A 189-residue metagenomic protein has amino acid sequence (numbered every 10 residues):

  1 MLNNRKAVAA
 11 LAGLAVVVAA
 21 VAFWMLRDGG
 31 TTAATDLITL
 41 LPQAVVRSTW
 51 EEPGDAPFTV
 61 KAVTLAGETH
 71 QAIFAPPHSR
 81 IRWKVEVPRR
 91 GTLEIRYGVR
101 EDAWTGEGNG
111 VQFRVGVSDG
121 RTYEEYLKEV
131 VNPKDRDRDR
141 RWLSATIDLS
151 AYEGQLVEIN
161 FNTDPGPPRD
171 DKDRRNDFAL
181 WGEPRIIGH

Functional and structural regions predicted by a protein language model:
L2-A15, F23: N-terminal Sec-pathway targeting helices
A20-H189: Gly-Asp-aromatic-enriched flexible segments
